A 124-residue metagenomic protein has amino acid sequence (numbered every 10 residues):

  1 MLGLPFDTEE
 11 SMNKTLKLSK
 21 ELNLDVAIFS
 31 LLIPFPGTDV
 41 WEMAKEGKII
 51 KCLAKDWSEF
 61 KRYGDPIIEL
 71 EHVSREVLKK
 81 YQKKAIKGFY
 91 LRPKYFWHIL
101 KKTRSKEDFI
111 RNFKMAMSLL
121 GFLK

Functional and structural regions predicted by a protein language model:
M1-E107: A structural motif corresponding to the C-terminal lobe/cap of the Radical SAM core domain
K106-K124: Short, amphipathic C-terminal "tail helix"
